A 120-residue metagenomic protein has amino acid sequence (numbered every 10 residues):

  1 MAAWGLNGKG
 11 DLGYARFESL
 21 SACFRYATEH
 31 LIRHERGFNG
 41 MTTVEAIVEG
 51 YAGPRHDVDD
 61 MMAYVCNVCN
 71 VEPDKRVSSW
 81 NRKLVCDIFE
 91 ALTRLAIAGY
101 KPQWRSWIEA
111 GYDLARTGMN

Functional and structural regions predicted by a protein language model:
M1-N120: Cell-wall polysaccharide-cleaving catalytic domain and substrate-binding groove, primarily in peptidoglycan/chitin
